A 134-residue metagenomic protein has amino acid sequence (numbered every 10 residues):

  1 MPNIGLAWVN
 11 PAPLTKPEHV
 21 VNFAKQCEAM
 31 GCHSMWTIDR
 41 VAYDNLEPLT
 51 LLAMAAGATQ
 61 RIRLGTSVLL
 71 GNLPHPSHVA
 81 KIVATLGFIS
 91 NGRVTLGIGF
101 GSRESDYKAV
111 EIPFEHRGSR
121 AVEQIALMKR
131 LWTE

Functional and structural regions predicted by a protein language model:
M1-T59, R63: N-terminal beta1-alpha1-beta2 module of alpha/beta enzyme domains
P2-T15, N72-E134: Flexible, glycine-rich active-site loops centered on histidine and acidic residues that chelate a metal or position
I38, S67, G97-G99: Structural motif
I38-V41, G65, Y107, F114: Residues at structural and domain junctions
A42-N45, T66-P74: Active-site nucleophile and cofactor-binding loops and adjacent substrate-binding regions of central metabolic enzymes
T59, T66, T85: Ser/Thr-centric signal marking residues that sit in or immediately flank functional binding/regulatory motifs
